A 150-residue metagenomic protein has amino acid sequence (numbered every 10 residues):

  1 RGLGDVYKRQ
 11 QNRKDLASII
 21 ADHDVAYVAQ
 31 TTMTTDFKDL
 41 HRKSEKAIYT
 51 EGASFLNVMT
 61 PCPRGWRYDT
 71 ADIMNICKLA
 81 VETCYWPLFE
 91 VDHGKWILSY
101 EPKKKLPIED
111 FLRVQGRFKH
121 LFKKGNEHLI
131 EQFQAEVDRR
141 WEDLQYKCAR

Functional and structural regions predicted by a protein language model:
G2-Y7: Short, small-residue-biased leader/transition segments that mark boundaries at the very start of proteins
R9-I19: Structured alpha-helical segments in the cores of large, soluble enzyme domains
R9-Q10, Q30-M33, K123: Hydrophobic alpha-helical scaffolding
A17, D22-L79: Structural signature of the thiamine diphosphate
T60-R150: Flexible, low-complexity linker and terminal segments
